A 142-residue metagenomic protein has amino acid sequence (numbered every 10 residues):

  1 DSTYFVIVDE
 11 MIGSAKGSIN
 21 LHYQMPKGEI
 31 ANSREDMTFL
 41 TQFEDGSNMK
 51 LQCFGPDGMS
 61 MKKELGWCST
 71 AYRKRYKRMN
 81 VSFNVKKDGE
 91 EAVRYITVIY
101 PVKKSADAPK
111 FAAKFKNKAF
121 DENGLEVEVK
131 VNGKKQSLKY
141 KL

Functional and structural regions predicted by a protein language model:
D1-L142: CBM-like, beta-strand-rich accessory domains located in the C-terminal region of large, secreted polysaccharide-active
